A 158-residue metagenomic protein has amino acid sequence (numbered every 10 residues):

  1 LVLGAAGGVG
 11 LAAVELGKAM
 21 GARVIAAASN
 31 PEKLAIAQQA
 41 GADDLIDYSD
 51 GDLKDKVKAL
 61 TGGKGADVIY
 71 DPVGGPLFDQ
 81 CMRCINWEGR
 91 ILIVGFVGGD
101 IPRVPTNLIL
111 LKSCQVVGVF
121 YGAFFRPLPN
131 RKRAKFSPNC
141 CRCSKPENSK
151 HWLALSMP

Functional and structural regions predicted by a protein language model:
L1, I46, D67-Y70, L92: N-terminal Rossmann-like NAD(P) cofactor-binding module of classical short-chain dehydrogenase/reductase
L1-G51: Mid-domain Rossmann-like dinucleotide-binding core that forms the NAD(H)/NADP(H) cofactor-binding site
A5, V73, F96: NAD(P)H cofactor-binding loop motif with strongest signal on the N-terminal glycine-rich segment
G17, A37, D67-I69, C81 (+2 more regions): Terminal peptide-recognition signature
A42, G65-A66, I109: Local beta-strand N-terminus motif with an aromatic residue
D52-G63: Short amphipathic alpha-helix with an adjacent loop that forms part of the alpha/beta core around
P76-S149: Glycine-rich phosphate-binding loop and adjacent beta-alpha segment of Rossmann(oid) nucleotide-cofactor-binding
